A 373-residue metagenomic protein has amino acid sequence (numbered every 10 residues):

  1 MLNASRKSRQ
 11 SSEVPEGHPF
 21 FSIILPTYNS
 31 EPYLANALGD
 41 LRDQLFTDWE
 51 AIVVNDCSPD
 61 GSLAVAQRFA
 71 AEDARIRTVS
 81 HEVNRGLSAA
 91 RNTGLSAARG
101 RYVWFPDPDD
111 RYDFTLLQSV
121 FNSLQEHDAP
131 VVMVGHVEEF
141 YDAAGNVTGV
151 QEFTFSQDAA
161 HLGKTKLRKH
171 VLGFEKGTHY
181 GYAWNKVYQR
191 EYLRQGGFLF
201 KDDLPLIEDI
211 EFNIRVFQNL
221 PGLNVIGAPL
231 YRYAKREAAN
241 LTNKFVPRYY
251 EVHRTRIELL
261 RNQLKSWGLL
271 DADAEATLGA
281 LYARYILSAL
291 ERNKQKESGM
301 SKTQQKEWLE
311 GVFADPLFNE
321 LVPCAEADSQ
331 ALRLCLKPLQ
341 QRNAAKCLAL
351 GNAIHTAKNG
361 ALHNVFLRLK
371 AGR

Functional and structural regions predicted by a protein language model:
L2, Q295-R373: Membrane-interface aromatic/basic loop that binds lipid-linked glycans or pyrophosphate carriers, typified by
P19-S22, E50, E211: Cell-envelope/extracellular polymer assembly enzymes that use nucleotide-activated donors
N29-D43: Short, well-formed alpha-helical segments that are part of the catalytic scaffolds of diverse glycosyltransferases
P32-A35, D60-F69, R75-T78, R111 (+1 more regions): Acidic helix N-cap motif at the loop->helix transition within catalytic regions of sugar-transfer enzymes
D40, T47, N55-A64, V83 (+1 more regions): A conserved acidic beta->alpha catalytic loop
H81-A98, F105: Glycine-rich, basic loop-to-helix element that forms the pyrophosphate-binding segment of sugar-nucleotide handling
L87, P108-Y250: Donor-binding/catalytic cores of nucleotide-activated saccharide and glycerol-phosphate transferases/polymerases
A228-E237, N243-A272, S288-F318: Catalytic core of nucleotide-sugar-dependent glycosyltransferases
